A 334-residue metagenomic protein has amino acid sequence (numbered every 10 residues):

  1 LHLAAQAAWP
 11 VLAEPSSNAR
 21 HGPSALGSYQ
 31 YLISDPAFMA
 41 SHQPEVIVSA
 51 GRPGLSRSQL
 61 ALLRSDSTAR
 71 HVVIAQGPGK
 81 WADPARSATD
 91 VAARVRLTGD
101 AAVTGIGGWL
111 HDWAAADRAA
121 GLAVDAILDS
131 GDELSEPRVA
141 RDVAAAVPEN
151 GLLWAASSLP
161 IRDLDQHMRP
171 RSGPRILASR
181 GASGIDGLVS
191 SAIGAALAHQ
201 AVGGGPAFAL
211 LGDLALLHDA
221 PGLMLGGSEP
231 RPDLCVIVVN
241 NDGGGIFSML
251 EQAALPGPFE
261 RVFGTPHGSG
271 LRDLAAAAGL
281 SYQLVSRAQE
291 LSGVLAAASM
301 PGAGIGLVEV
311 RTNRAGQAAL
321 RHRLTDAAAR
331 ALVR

Functional and structural regions predicted by a protein language model:
L1-Q76, W81, R171-V202, L217-M224 (+2 more regions): Glycine-rich, anion-gripping cofactor-binding loops and their flanking helix/strand elements in enzyme active sites
L1-S24, P148-G151, R162-L164, D233 (+1 more regions): Redox- and metal-dependent alpha/beta enzyme cores, enriched for Fe-S-associated oxidoreductases and cofactor-handling
A19-S28, G79-D90, G245-A254: Glycine-rich, charge-decorated loop segments at or immediately adjacent to ligand/cofactor-binding or catalytic sites
A25-D35, A88-V103, H267, Y282-R287: Short acidic-hydrophobic, aromatic-tinged amphipathic segments that line or gate anion-handling sites
E45-V46, T89, G151, I305: Conserved acidic residues
R70-A114: Terminal amphipathic helices with adjacent charged low-complexity linkers/tails
A116-G204: Active-site diphosphate/adenylate-binding microenvironment
D163, M168-R334: Thiamine diphosphate
